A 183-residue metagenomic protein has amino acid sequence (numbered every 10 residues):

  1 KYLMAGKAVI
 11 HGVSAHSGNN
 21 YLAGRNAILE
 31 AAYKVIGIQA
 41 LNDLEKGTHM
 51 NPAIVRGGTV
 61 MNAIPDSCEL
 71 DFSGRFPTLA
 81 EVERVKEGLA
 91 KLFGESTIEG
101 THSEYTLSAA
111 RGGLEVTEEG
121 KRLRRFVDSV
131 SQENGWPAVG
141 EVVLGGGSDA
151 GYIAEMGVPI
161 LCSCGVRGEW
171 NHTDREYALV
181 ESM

Functional and structural regions predicted by a protein language model:
L3-M183: Metal-dependent amide/peptide-bond hydrolase catalytic core, centered on the "pita-bread" metallohydrolase fold
